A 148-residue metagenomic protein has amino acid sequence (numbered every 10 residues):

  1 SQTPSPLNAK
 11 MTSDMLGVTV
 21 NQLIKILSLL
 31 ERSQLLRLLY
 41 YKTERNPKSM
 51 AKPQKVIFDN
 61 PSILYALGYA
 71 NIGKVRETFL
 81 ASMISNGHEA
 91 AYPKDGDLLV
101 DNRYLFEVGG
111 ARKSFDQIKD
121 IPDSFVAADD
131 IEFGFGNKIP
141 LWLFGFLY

Functional and structural regions predicted by a protein language model:
S1-K94: Accessory nucleic acid-recognition modules appended to NTPase machines
D59, V108, A127-D129: Generic beta-sheet signal
I63-L64, A111-R112, I131-E132: Short, solvent-exposed loop/turn segments at secondary-structure junctions
N71, A111-D120, F135-G136: Active-site-adjacent loop/helix micro-motif of nuclease/hydrolase catalytic cores
I84, G96-Q117: Conserved catalytic cores of phosphodiester-cleaving nucleases, focusing on short active-site segments
D101, D123-G134: Nucleic-acid nuclease catalytic cores
I121-D123, L141-W142: Short, solvent-exposed amphipathic alpha-helical segments in soluble enzyme and RNA/protein-processing domains
E132-Y148: Domain-level recognition of nuclease-like catalytic cores that cleave nucleotide substrates
